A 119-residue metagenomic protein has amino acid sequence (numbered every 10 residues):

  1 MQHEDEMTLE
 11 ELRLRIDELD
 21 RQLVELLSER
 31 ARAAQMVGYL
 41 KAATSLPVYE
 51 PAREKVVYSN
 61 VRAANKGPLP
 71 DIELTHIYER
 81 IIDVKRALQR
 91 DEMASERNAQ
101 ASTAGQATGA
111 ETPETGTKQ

Functional and structural regions predicted by a protein language model:
M1-Q119: Domain-level signature for soluble enzymes in the chorismate/prephenate branch of the shikimate pathway
